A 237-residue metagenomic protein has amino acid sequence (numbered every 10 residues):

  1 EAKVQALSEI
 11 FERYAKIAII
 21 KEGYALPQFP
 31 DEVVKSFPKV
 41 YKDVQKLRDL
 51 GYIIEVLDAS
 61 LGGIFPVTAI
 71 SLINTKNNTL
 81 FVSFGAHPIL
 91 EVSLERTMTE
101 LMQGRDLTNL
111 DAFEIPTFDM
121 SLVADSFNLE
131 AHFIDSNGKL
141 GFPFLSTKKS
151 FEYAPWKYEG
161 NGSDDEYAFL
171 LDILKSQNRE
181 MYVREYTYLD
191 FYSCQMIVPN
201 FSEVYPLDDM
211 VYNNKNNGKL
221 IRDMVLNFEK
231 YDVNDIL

Functional and structural regions predicted by a protein language model:
E1-L237: Helix-biased "structured C-terminal domain" signature
